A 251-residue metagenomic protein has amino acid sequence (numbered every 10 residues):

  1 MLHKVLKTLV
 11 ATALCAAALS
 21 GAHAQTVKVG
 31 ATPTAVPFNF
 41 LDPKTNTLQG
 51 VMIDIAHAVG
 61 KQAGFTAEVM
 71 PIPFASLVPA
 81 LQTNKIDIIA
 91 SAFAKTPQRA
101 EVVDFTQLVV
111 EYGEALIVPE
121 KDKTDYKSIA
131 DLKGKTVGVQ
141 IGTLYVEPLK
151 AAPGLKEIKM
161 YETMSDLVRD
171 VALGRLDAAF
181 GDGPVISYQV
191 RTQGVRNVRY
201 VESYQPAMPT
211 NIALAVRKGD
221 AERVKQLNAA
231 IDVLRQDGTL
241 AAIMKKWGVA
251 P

Functional and structural regions predicted by a protein language model:
L19-A24: Sec/Tat signal peptide C-region and signal peptidase I cleavage site
Q25-F93, E101, D237: Extracytoplasmic small-molecule ligand-binding "clamshell" domains of the periplasmic binding protein/Venus flytrap
P33, E111-A115, R191-A229, V249-P251: Periplasmic-binding protein-like
N39-D42, A56-F65, I129, G142-E162 (+4 more regions): Ligand-binding cleft/hinge of the Venus flytrap
I53-Q62, D122-K123, K135-T136, I141-T143 (+1 more regions): Extended ligand-binding regions for polar small-molecule ligands
K61, P71, A75-I88, V102-D104 (+4 more regions): Short helices/loops that flank or line small-molecule/ion binding pockets
F65-E68, F93-A94, Q107-G154: A conserved helix-loop-strand patch within extracytoplasmic ligand-binding domains of the periplasmic binding
A92-E101, P148-A151, D177-M208: A ligand-binding cleft/hinge motif common to bilobed small-molecule-binding domains
